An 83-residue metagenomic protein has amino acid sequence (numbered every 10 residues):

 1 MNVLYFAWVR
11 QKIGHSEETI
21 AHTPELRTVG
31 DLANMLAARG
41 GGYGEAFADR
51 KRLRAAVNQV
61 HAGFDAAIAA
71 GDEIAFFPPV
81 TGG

Functional and structural regions predicted by a protein language model:
M1-G82: Ubiquitin-like/PB1-type beta-grasp interaction modules and other compact soluble beta-rich domains
